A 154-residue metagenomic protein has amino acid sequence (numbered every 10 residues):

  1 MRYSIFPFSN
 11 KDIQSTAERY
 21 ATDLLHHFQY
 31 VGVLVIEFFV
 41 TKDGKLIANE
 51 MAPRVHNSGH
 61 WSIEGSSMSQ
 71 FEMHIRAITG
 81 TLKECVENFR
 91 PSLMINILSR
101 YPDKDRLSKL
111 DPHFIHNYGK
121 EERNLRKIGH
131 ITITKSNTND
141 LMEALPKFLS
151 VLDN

Functional and structural regions predicted by a protein language model:
M1-S9, K127-H130: Glycine-rich phosphate-binding loop of ATP-grasp-fold ATP-dependent ligases
K11-Q14, T138: Generic detection of long, well-ordered alpha-helical segments
S15-I36, K42, A52-R100: Active-site "cap" helix and flanking loop/linker of ATP-utilizing ligase/carboxylase catalytic domains
E37-F39, G119-K120: Short, solvent-exposed loop/turn elements at beta->coil junctions and helix N-caps that rim active or binding pockets
T41-G44, K135-N137: Short acidic-glycine loop/turn motifs at beta-strand connectors
R76-N154: Peripheral (often C-terminal) accessory segments that flank ATP-dependent C-N-forming ligase machineries
